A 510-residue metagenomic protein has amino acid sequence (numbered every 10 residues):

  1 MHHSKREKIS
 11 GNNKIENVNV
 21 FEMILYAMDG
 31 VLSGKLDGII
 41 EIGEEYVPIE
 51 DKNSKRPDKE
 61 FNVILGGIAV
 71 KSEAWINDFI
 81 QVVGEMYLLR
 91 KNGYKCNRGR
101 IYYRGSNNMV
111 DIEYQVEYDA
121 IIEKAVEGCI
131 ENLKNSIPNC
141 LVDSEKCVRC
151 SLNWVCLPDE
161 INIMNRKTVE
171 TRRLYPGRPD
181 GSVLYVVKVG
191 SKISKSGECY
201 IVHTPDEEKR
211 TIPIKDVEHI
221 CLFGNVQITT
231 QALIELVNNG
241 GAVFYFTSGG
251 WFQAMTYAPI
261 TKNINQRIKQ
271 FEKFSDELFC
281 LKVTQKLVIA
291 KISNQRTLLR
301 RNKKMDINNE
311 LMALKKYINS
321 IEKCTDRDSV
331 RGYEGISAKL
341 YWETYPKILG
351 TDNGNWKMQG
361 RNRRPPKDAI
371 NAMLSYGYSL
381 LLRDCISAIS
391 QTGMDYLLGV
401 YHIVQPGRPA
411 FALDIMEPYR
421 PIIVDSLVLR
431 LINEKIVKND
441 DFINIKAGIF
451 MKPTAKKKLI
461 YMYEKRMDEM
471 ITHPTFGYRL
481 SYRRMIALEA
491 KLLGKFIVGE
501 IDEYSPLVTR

Functional and structural regions predicted by a protein language model:
M1-E22: Charged, glycine-rich intrinsically disordered N-terminal tails and low-complexity linkers that flank
I15-V126: Mg2+/Mn2+-dependent nuclease catalytic core
E22-Y26, P158, T168-S194, P205 (+3 more regions): Active-site helix-to-loop segments that bind/position phosphate- or nucleotide-bearing substrates and donors across
E50, D216, L222-T297: A surface-exposed, charged beta-strand/loop segment in the N-terminal or early-internal portion of soluble proteins
K91-Y103, G240-F252, A388-Y401: Glycine-rich phosphate/pyrophosphate-binding loops and their adjacent beta-strand/loop elements at enzyme active sites
A125-V148: Immediate flanking context of iron-sulfur cluster ligation sites
E145-P158: Local cysteine-cluster metal-coordination motifs and their immediate loop/turn environment, predominantly Fe-S cluster
R173-G250: Terminal-proximal segments
